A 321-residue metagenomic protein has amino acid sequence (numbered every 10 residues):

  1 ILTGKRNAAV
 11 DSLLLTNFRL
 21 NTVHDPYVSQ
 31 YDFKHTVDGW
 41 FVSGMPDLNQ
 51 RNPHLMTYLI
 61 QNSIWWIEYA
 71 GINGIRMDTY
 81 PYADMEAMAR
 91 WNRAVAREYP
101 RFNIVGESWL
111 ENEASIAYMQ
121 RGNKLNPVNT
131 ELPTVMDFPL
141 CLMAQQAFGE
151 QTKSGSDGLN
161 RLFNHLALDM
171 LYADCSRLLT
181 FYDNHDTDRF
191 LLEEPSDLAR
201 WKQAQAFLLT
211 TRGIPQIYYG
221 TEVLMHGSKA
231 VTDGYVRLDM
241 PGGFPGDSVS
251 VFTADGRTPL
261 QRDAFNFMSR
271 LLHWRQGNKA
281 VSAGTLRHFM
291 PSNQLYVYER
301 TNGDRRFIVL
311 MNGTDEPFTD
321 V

Functional and structural regions predicted by a protein language model:
I1-A70, M88-R97, A114-S115, N129-V135: Substrate-binding/active-site clefts of carbohydrate-active enzymes
L2, N62-I64, E68, N73 (+9 more regions): Active-site-proximal helices and loops of the catalytic beta/alpha 8
G44, D169-S196: Active-site clefts of carbohydrate-active enzymes
R76, V105, F181, Q216-Y219: A structural signal for short, well-ordered beta-strand segments and their strand-loop junctions that often border
H185, L208, G220, L271 (+1 more regions): Hydrophobic, well-ordered secondary-structure elements that form the walls of internal hydrophobic environments
Q205-H226: Substrate-binding cleft of secreted/luminal carbohydrate-active enzymes
H288-D320: Carbohydrate-binding surface patches
